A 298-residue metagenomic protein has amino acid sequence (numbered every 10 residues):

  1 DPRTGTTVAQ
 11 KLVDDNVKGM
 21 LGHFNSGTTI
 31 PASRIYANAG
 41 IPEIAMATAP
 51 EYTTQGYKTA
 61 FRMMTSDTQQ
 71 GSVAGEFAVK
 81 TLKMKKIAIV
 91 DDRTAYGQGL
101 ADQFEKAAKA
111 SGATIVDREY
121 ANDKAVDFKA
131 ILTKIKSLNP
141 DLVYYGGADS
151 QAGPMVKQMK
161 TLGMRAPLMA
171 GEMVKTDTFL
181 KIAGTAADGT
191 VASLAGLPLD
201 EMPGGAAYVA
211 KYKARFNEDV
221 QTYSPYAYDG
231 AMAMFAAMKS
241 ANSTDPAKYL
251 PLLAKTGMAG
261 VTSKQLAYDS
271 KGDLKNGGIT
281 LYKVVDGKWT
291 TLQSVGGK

Functional and structural regions predicted by a protein language model:
D1-K298: Extracytosolic ligand-binding ectodomains
